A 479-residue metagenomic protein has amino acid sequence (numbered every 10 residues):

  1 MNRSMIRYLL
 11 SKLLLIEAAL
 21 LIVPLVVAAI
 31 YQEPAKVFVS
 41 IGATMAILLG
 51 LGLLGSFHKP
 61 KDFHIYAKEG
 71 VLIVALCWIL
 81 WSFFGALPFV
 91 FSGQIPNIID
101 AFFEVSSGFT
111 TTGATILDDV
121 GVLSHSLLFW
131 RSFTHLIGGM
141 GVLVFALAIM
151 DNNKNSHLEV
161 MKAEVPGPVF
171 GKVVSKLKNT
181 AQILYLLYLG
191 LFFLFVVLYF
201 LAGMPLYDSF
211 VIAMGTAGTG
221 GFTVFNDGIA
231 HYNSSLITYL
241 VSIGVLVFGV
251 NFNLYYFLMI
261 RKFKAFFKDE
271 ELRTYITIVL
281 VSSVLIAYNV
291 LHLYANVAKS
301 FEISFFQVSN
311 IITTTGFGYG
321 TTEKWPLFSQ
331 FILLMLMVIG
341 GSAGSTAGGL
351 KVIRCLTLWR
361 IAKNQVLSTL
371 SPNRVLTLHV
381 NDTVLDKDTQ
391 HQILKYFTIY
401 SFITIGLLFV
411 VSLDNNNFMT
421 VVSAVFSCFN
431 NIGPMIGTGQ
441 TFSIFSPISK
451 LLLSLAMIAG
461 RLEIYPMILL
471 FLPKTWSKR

Functional and structural regions predicted by a protein language model:
M1-R479: Membrane-proximal intracellular helices of multi-pass ion channels
